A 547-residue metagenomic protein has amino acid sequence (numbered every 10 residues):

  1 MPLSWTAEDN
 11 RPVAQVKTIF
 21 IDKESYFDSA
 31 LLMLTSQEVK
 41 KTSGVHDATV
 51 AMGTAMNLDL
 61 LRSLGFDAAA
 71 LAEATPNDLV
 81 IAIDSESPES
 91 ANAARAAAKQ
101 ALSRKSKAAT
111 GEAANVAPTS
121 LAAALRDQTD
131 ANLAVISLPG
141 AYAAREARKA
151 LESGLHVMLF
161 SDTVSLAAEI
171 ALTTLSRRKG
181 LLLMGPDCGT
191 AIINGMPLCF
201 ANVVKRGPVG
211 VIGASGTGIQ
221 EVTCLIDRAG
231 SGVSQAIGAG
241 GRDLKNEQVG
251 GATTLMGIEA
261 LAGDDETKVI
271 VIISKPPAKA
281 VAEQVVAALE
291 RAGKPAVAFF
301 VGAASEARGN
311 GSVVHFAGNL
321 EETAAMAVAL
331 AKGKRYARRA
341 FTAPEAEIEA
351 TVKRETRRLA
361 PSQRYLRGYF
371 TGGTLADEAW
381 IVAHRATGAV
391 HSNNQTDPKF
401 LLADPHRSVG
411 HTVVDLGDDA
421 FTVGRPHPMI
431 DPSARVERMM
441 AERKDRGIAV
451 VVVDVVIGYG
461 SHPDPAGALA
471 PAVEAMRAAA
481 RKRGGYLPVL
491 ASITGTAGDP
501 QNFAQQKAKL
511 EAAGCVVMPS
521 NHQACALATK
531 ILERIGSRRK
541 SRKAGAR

Functional and structural regions predicted by a protein language model:
P12-R547: Catalytic-core regions of core metabolic enzymes, especially those transforming organic acids/acyl-group intermediates
